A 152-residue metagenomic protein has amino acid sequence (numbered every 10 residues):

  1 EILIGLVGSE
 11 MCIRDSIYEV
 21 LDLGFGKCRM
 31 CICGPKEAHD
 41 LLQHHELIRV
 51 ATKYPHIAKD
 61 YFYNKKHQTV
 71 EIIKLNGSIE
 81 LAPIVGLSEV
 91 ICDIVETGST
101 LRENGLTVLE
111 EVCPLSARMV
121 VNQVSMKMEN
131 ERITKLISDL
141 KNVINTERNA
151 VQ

Functional and structural regions predicted by a protein language model:
E1-G8, C12-I13: Single conserved hydrophobic/aromatic residue that forms the stacking wall/gate of nucleotide- or nucleobase-binding
G8-S9, H67, G86-D93: Alpha-to-beta junction loops
R14-L21, S99-P114: Ligand-binding "clamshell"
Y18-G26, M30-I32: Portal/gating segments that form or line small-molecule/metal binding sites
F25-K27, L75-I79, E96-T100, S116-A117: Short, acidic/turn-prone active-site loops that include or flank metal/cofactor- and phosphate-binding residues
R29-E80: Bilobed "Venus flytrap"/periplasmic-binding protein-like clamshell domains and structurally analogous long
G34-H56, E110-Q152: Extended ligand-binding regions for polar small-molecule ligands
E80-A82, E89-G105: Ligand-binding pocket segment of bilobal, Venus flytrap-like solute-binding proteins
